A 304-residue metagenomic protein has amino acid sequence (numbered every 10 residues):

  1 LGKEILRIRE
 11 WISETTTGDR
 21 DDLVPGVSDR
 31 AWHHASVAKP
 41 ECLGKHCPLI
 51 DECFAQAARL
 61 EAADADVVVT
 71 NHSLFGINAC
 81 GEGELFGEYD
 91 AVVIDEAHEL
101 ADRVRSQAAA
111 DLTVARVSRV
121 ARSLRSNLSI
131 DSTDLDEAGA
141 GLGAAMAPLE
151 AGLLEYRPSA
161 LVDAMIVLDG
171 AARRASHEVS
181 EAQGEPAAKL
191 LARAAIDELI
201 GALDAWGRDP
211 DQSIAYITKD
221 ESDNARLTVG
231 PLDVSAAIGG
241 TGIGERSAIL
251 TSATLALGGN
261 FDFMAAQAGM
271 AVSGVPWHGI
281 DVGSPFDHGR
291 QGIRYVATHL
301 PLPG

Functional and structural regions predicted by a protein language model:
L1-D66, G76, H177-E181, E221-S222: A substrate-engagement module of RecA-like helicase motors
D22-R30, A202-W206, H278-R294: Short, compositionally biased "basic patch" segments
V37-V67, N71-A172, T254-M270: Signature of the SF2 helicase/ATPase Hel1-core->accessory helical subdomain module
E41-K45, I217-L227, G292-G304: Acidic/glycine-enriched edge-of-secondary-structure segments
A58-V67, E82-L85, V92, A205 (+4 more regions): A general structural signal for short secondary-structure junctions and capping/turn motifs
D66-V68, Y89-V92, E99, S213-I214 (+4 more regions): Beta-sheet entry/capping signal
V167-A248, A253-T254: Helicase motor interdomain insertion/brace
V234-I238, G244-E245, L257-G304: Interdomain hinge/linker at the junction between the two RecA-like core domains of SF2 helicases
